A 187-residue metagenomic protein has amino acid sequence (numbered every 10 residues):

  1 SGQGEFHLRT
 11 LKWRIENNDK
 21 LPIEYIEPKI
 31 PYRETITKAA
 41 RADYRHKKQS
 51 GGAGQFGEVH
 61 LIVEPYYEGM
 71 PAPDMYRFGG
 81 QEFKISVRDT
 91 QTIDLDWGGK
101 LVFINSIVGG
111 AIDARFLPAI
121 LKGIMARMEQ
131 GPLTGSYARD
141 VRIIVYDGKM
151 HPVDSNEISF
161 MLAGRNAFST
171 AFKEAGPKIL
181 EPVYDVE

Functional and structural regions predicted by a protein language model:
S1-E187: Accessory interaction regions appended to the cores of large information-processing enzymes
